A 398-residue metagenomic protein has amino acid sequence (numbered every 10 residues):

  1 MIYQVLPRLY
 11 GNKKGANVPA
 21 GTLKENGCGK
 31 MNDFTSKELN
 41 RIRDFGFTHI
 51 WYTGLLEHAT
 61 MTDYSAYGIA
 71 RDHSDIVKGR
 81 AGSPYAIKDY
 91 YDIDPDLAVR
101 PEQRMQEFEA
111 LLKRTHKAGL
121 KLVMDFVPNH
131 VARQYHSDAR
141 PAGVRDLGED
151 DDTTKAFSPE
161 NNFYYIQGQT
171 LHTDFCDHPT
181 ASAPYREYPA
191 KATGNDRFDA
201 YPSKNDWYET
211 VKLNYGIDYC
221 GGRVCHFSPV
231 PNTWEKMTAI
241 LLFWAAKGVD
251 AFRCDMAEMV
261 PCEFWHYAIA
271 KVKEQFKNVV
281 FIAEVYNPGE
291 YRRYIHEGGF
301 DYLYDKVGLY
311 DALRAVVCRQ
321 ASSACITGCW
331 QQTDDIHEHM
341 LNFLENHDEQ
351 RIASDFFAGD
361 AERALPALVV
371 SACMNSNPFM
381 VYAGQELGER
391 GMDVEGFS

Functional and structural regions predicted by a protein language model:
M1-K121, N129-P159, Q169-T173, K204-D206 (+2 more regions): N-terminal structural segment of carbohydrate-active enzymes
M1-V5, I50-Y52, L122-M124, F252 (+4 more regions): Hydrophobic faces of well-ordered beta-strands that scaffold small-molecule active sites in alpha/beta enzyme cores
R8, L55, V127-N129, A257-M259 (+3 more regions): Active-site beta-loop-alpha junctions enriched in small/polar residues
G11-D33, P84-M105, E209-T233, D250-M259 (+2 more regions): The substrate-binding groove and active-site-proximal loops of carbohydrate-active enzymes, especially glycoside
K13, N17, T22, T60 (+3 more regions): Loop/helix patches that line or flank the sugar-binding groove of alpha-linked glycan CAZymes
N26-I42, H226-A246, R363-L368: Short, acidic/polar
K117, K121, A132-C220, V224-F227 (+2 more regions): Active-site region of glycoside hydrolase catalytic domains
A142-F175, A239-L242, V249-M340, V370 (+1 more regions): Active-site-proximal helices and loops of the catalytic beta/alpha 8
